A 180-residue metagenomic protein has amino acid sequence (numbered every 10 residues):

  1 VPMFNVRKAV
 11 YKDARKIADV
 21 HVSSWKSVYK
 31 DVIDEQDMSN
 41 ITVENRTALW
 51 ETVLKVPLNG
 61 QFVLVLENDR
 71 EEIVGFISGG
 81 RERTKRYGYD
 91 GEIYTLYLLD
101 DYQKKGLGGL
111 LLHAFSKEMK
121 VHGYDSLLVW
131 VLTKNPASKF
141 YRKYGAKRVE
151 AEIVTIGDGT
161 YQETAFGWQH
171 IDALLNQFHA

Functional and structural regions predicted by a protein language model:
V1-R15, D172-A180: Conserved N-terminal entry element of GNAT/NAT acetyltransferase domains
Y11-K12, V22-V32, M38-D101, L112-A114 (+3 more regions): Acetyl-CoA-dependent GNAT
G106: Conserved G/P- and acidic residue-centered "switch" motifs that form tight phosphate/ATP-binding loops in soluble
M119-W130: Conserved GNAT acetyl-CoA-binding A-motif
L128-L132, R142, K147-T164: Conserved catalytic-core motifs of GNAT/GCN5-like acyltransferases
A137: Helix-turn-helix
